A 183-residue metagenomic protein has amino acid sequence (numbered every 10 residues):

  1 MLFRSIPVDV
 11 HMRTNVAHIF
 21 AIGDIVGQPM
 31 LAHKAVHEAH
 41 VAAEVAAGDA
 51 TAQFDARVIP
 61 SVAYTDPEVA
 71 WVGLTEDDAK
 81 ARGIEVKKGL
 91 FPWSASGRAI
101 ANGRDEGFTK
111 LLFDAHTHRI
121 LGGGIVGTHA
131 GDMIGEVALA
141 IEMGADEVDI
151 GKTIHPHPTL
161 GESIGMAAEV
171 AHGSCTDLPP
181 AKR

Functional and structural regions predicted by a protein language model:
M1-G48: FAD-site-proximal beta/loop scaffold in flavoenzymes
A47-G48, I59, Y64-R183: Flexible, glycine-rich terminal cap/loop adjacent to redox cofactors in electron-transfer oxidoreductases
A52-D55: Glycine-rich active-site loop/strand segments that organize a redox cofactor
